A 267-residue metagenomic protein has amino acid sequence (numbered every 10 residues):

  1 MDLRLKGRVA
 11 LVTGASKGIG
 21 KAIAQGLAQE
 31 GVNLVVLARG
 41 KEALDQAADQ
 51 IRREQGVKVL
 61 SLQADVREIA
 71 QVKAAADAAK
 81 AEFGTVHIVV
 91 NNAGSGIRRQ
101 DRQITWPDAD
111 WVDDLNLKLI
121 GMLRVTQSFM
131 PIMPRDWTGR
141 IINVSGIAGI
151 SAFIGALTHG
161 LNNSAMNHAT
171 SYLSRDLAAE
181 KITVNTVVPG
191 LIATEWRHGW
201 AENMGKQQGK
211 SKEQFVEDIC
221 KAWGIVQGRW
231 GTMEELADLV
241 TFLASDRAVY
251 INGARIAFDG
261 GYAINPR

Functional and structural regions predicted by a protein language model:
V9, S16-K17: Conserved glycine-rich cofactor-binding loop
G18, Q100, S151, T241 (+1 more regions): Short C-terminal tail/terminal secondary-structure segment of NAD(P)H-dependent dehydrogenase/reductase domains
E30-A47: Conserved glycine-rich Rossmann-like NAD(P)H-binding loop of the short-chain dehydrogenase/reductase
S95, R140-A165, T170-A179, L191-I192: Catalytic loop of short-chain dehydrogenase/reductase
Q100-L115, K221: Substrate-binding pocket helix/loop in short-chain dehydrogenase/reductase
A178, T183, I251-G253: Short, small/polar-rich loop/turn modules that mediate ligand/substrate recognition or access, typified
T186, G209-R247, I251, F258-G260: C-terminal helical subdomain
